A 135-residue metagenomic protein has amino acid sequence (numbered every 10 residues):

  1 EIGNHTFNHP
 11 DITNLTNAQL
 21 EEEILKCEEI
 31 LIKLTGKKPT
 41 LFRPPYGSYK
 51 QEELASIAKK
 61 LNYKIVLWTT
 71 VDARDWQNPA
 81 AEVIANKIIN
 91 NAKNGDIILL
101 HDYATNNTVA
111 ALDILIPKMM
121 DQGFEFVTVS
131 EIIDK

Functional and structural regions predicted by a protein language model:
G3, F7-E125, S130-D134: Catalytic domains of cell-wall/extracellular-matrix polysaccharide-remodeling enzymes, centered on de-N-acetylation
